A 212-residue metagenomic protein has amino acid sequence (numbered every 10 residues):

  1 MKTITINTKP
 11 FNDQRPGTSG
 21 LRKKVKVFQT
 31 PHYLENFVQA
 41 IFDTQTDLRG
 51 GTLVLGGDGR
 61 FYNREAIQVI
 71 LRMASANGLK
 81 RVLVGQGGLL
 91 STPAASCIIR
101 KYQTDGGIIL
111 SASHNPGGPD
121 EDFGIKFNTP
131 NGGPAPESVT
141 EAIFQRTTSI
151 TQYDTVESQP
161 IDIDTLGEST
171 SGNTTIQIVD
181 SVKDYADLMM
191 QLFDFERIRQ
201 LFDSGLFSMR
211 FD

Functional and structural regions predicted by a protein language model:
M1-N36: Positively charged, low-complexity intrinsically disordered leader regions
K2-F11, H32, P119-F211: Gly/Ser/Thr-enriched, mixed-charge loops and adjacent short helices that form phosphate/oxyanion-binding elements
R15, V54, S208: Hydrophobic "anchor" residues on beta-strands that sit immediately upstream of conserved functional sites
K24, A40-T44, N77, I98 (+4 more regions): Change "in soluble alpha/beta enzymes" to "in soluble alpha/beta proteins
Q29-F42, Y62-N63, S91, I178-L188: Phosphate/oxyanion-binding active-site loops and adjacent basic polyanion-contact surfaces
V38-L53, F195-G205: Glycine-rich phosphate/diphosphate-binding loops that line cofactor/substrate pockets in enzymes
F42, L48-P134: Ferredoxin-reductase
